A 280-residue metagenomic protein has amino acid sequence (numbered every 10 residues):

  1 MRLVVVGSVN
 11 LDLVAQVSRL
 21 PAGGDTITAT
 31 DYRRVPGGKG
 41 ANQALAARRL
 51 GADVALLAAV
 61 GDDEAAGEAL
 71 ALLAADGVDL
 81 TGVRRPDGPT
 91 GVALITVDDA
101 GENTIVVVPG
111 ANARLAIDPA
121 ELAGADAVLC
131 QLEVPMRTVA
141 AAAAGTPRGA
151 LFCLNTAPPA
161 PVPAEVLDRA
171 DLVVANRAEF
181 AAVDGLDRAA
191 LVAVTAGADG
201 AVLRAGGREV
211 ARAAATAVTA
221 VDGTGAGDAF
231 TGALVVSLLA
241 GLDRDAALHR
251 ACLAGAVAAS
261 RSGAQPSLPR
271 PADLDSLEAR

Functional and structural regions predicted by a protein language model:
M1-L57, A66-E68, A220: Glycine-rich phosphate/adenosyl-contacting loop at the front of the ribokinase-like
M1-V9, A55, L70-G88, I95-E209 (+1 more regions): Ribokinase/PfkB-type carbohydrate-kinase core domain
L3, G185-R280: Conserved phosphate-binding/catalytic region of the ribokinase-like
D31, V108, A214-A215: Short clusters of small/polar residues that mark proteolytic maturation junctions
L45-D53, V97, S237-G241: Alpha-helix C-terminal capping segments
A47, L56, L73, L234-V235 (+1 more regions): Hydrophobic packing within well-folded, soluble alpha/beta domains
